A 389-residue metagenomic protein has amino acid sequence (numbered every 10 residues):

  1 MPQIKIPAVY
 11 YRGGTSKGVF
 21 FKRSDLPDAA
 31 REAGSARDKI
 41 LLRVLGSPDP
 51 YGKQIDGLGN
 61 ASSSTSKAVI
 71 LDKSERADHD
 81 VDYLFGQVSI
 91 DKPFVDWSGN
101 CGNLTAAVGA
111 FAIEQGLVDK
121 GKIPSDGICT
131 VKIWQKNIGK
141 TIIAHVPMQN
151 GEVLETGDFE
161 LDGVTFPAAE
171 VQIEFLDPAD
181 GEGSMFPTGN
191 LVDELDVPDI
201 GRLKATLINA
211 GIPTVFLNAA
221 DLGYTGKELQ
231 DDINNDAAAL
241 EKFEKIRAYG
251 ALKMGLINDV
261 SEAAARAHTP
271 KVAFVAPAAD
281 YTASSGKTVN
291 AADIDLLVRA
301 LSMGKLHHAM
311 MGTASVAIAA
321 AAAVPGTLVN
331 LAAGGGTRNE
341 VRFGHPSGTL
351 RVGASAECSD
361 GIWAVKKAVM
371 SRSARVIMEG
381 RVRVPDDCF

Functional and structural regions predicted by a protein language model:
M1-F389: A glycine-rich beta-to-alpha transition motif near the start of alpha/beta enzyme domains, typified by
